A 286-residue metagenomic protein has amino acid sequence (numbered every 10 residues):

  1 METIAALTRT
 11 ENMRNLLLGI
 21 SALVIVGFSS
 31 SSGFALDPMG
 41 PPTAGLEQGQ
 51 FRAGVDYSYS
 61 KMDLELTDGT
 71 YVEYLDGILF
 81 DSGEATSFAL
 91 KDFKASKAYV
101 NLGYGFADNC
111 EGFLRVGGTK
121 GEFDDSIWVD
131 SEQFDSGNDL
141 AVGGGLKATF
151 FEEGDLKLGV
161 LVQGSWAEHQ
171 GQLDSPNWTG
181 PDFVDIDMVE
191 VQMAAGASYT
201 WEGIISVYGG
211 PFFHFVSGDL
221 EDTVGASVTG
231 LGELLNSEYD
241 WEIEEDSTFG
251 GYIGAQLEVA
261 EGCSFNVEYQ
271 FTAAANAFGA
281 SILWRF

Functional and structural regions predicted by a protein language model:
G27-L75: Outer-membrane beta-barrel biogenesis signature
G49, K94-A98, S136-V142, D185-V191 (+2 more regions): Residues that define the transmembrane beta-barrel architecture of outer-membrane proteins
V55, V100-Y104, L114, G144-A148 (+6 more regions): Residues on the lipid-exposed face of transmembrane beta-strands in outer-membrane beta-barrel proteins
Y57-D63, V116-E122, A148-F150, V162-Q172 (+3 more regions): Transmembrane beta-strands of outer-membrane beta-barrel pores
Y59-K97, S126-N138: Surface-exposed strand-loop-strand hairpins of Gram-negative outer-membrane beta-barrel proteins
L64-V72, E122-S131, Q170-G180, D219-V228 (+1 more regions): Outer-membrane beta-barrel translocator domains and adjoining extracellular loop/strand segments of Gram-negative
D92, G154, I243-S247, N266-S281: Solvent-exposed loop/turn segments connecting transmembrane beta-strands in outer-membrane beta-barrel proteins
N109-G112, E153-L158, I204-V207, L257-V267: Repeated loop/turn-to-beta-strand initiation elements of outer-membrane beta-barrel proteins
